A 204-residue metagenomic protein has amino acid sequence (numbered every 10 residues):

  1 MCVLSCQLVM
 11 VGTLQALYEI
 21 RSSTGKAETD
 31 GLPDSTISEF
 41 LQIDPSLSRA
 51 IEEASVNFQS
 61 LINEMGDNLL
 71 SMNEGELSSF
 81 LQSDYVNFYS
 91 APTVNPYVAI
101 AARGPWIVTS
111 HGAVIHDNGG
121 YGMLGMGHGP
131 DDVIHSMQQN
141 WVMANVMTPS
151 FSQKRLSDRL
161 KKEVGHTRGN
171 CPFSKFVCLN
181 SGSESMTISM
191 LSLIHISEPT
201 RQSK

Functional and structural regions predicted by a protein language model:
M1-S174: N-terminal glycine-rich, Lys/His-bearing helix-loop that initiates the first secondary-structure elements of many
D117, E184, E198: Acidic-residue sensor for enzyme active/binding pockets
S174-N180, M186: A short, small-residue-rich loop immediately preceding and capping a beta-strand
T187-L191: Short acidic, glycine/serine/threonine-rich loops at helix termini
I194-K204: Single conserved hydrophobic/aromatic residue that forms the stacking wall/gate of nucleotide- or nucleobase-binding
